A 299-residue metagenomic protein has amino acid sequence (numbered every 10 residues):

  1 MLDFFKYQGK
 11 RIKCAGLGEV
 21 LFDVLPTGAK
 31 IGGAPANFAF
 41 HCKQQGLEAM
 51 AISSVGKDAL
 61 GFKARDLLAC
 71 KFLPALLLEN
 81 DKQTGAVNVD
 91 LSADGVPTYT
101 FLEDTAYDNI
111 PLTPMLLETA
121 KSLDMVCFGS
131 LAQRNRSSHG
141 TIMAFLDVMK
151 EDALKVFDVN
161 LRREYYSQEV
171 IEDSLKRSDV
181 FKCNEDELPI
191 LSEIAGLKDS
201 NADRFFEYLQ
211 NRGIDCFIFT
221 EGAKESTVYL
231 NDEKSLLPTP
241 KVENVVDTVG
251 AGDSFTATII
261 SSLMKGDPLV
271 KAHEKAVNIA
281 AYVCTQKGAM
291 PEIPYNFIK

Functional and structural regions predicted by a protein language model:
M1-I12, D199-K299: Conserved phosphate-binding/catalytic region of the ribokinase-like
M1-K71: Glycine-rich phosphate/adenosyl-contacting loop at the front of the ribokinase-like
E19-V20, L131, V159, S254: Active-site metal-binding loops of divalent metal-dependent hydrolases
C42, N184, G252: Short, conserved phosphate/pyrophosphate- and ester-handling motifs at nucleotide-, phospho-/glycolipid
E48-A49, P74-A75, K155, F217 (+1 more regions): Hydrophobic anchor at the start of a short beta-strand that flanks the dinucleotide cofactor-binding loop
E48-S130, E151, K299: Conserved N-terminal subdomain of the carbohydrate kinase-like
E118-T119, D173-S174, Q210: Structural alpha-helical scaffold elements that stabilize or flank donor/cofactor-binding regions in carbohydrate
M125, G129-R204, K224-S226: Conserved beta-alpha-beta core of the PfkB/ribokinase-like small-molecule kinase fold
